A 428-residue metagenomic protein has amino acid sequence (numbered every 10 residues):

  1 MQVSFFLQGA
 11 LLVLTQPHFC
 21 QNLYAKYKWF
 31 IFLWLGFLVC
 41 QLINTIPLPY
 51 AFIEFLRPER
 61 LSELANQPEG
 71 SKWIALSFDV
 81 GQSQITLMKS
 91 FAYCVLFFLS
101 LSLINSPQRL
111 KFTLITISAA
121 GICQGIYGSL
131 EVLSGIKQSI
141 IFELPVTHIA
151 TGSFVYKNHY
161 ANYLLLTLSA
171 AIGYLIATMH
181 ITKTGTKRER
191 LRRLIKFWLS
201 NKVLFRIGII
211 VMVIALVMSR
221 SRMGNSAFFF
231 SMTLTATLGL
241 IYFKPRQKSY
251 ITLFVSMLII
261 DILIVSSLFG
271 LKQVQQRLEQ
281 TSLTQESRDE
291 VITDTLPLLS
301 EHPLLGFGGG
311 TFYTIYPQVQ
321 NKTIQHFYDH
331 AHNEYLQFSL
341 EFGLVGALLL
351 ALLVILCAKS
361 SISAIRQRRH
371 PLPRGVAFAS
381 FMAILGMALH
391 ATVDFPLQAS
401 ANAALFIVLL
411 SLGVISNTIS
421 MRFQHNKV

Functional and structural regions predicted by a protein language model:
M1-R57: N-terminal signal-anchor transmembrane segment
Q2-T15, L38, L42-T45, G70-W73 (+5 more regions): Alpha-helical transmembrane segments of multi-pass inner-membrane proteins
I31, Y50-V80, A177, K183: Membrane-helix boundary/helix-loop-helix interface segments in multi-pass membrane proteins
G36, E59-P68, L110-K111, N201-K202 (+2 more regions): Hydrophobic alpha-helical transmembrane segments
C40-Q41, T45-L64, L130-S139, F269-E301 (+1 more regions): Aromatic-rich transmembrane-lumenal/periplasmic boundary elements in polytopic membrane proteins
N44, Y156, D289-Y328, Y335-F338 (+1 more regions): TM-adjacent membrane-interface loops and short helices in multi-pass inner/ER membrane proteins
A65-V80, I141-S153, E286, E290 (+2 more regions): Juxtamembrane membrane-water interface segments that cap and precede transmembrane helices
L278-E286, T323-D329, L372, V376: Short, contiguous acidic/charged loop-to-helix segments that flank catalytic cores in large enzymes
